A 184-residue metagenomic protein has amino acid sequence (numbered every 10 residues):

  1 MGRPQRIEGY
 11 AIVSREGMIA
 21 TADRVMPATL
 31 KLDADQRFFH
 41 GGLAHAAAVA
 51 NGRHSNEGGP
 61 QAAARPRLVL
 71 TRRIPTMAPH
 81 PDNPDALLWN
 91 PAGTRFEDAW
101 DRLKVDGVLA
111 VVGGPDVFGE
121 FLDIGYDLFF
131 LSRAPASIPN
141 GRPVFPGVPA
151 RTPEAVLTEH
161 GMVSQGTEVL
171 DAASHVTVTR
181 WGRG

Functional and structural regions predicted by a protein language model:
M1-G184: Enzymes that bind and transform nitrogen-containing heteroaromatic metabolites
